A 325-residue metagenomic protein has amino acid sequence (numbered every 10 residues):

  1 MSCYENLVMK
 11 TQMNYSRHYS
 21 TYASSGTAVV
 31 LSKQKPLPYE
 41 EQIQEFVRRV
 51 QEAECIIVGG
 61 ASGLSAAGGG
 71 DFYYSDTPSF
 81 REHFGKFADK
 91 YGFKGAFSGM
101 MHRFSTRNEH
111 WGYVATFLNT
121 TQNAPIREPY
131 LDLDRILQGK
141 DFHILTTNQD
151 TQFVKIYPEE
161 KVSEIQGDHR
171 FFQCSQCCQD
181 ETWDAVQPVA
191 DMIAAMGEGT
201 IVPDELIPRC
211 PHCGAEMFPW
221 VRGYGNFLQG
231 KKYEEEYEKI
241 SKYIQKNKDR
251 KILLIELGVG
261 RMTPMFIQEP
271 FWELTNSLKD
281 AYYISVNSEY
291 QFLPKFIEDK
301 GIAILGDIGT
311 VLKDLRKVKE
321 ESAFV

Functional and structural regions predicted by a protein language model:
S2-V325: Conserved catalytic alpha/beta core of Sir2/sirtuin-type deacylases, generalized to analogous enzyme cores that bind
